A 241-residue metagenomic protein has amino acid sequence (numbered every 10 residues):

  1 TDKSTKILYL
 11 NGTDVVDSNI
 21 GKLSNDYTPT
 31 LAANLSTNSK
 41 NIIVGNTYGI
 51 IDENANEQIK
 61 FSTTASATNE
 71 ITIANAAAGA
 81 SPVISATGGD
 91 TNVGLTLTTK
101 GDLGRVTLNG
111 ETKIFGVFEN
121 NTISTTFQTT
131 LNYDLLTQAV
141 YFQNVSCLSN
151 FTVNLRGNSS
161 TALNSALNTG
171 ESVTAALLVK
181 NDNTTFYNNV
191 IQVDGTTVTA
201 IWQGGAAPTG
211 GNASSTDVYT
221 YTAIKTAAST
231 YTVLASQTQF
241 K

Functional and structural regions predicted by a protein language model:
T1, K6, K22-L23, T28 (+5 more regions): Parallel beta-helix/beta-solenoid repeats that form elongated, surface-exposed shafts/blades used for receptor binding
D2-S24, N38, Y219-A227, Y231-K241: Short, low-complexity N-terminal tether/leader segments at secretion or assembly junctions of large, surface-exposed
D2-T5, Q128, N212-T216: Solvent-exposed, conformationally flexible loop/turn segments
S4-T5, N46-T47, N92-G94, T137-Q138 (+2 more regions): Short, surface-exposed beta-edge/turn micro-motifs
A32-S36, N41-I43, N56, T63-A77 (+3 more regions): Exposed extracellular interaction/assembly regions and N-terminal maturation sites
S81, S159-T161, Q203-A207: Short structured motifs
D194-A213: Terminal beta-strand-rich extracellular "head" domains that mediate receptor/glycan or other ligand binding
